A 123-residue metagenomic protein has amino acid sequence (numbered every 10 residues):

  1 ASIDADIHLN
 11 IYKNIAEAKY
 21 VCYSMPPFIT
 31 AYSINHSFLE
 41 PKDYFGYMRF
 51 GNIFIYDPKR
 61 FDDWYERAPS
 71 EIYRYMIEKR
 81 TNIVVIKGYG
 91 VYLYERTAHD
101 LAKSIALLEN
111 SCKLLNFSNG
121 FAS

Functional and structural regions predicted by a protein language model:
A1-S123: Glycine-rich flexible loops
